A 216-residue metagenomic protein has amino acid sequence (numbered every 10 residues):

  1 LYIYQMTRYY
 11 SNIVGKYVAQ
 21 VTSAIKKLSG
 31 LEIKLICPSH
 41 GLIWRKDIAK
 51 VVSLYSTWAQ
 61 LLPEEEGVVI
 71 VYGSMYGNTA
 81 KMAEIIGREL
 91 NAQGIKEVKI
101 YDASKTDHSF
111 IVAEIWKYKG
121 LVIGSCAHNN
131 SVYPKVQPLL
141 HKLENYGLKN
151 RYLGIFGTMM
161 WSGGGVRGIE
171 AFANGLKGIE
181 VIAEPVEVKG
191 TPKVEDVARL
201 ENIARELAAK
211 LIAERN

Functional and structural regions predicted by a protein language model:
L1-I43, I85-Y101, I111-N216: FMN-binding flavodoxin-like domain, especially the glycine-rich phosphate-binding loop
L35-E64: Short N-terminal or domain-adjacent regulatory/targeting segments
I48-A49, K81, V166: A short acidic (Asp/Glu
S53, I100-T106: Short gly/ser/thr-rich secondary-structure transition/capping motifs
G67-V71, G154: Conserved beta-strand elements of the Class I
V71-A92: Short, charged N-terminal beta->alpha structural module
Y72-M75, A103, G157-T158: Cofactor-binding loop segments of dinucleotide-utilizing enzymes, especially the Rossmann-like FAD- and NAD(P)+-binding
G77, D107, S162: Flexible, glycine-rich phosphate/dinucleotide-binding loops and adjacent beta-alpha linkers at cofactor/substrate
